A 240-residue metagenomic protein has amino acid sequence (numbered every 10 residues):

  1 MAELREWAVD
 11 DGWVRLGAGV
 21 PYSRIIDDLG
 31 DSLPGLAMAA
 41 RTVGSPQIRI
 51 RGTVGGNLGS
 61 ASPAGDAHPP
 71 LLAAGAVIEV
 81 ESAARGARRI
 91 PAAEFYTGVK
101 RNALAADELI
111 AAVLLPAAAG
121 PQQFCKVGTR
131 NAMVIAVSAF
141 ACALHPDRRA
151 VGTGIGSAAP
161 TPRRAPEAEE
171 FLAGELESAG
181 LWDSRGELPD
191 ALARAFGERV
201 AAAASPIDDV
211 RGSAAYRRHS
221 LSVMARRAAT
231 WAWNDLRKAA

Functional and structural regions predicted by a protein language model:
M1-A240: C-terminal structural segment of proteins
